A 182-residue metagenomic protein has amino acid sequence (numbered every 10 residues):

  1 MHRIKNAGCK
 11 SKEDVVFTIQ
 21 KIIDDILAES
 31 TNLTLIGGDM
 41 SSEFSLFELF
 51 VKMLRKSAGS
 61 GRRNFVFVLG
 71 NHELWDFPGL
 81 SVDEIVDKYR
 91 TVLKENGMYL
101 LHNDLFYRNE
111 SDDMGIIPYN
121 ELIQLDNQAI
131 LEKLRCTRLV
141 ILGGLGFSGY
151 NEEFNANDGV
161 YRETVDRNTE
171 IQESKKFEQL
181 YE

Functional and structural regions predicted by a protein language model:
M1-F67, E73-G79: N-terminal active-site segment of His-dependent metallophosphoesterases
H2-A7, S41-S45, H72-G79, L105-D112 (+2 more regions): Active-site environment of divalent metal-dependent phosphoester hydrolases
V15-I22, F47-F50, V82-Y89, I171-E182: Well-ordered, non-membrane alpha-helical segments in soluble/globular domains
T31, G97-M98, R138: Local beta-strand N-terminus motif with an aromatic residue
S57-G61, V92-Y99, L180-E182: A structural motif corresponding to the C-terminal end of an alpha-helix and its immediate exit/capping segment
V68-G70, N103, G144: Generic beta-sheet signal
D76-F106, G115: Glycine/small-residue-rich loop that forms an oxyanion/phosphate-binding "nest" at active or ligand-binding sites
L125-E182: Active-site-proximal loop/helix segment associated with metal-binding centers of metalloenzymes
